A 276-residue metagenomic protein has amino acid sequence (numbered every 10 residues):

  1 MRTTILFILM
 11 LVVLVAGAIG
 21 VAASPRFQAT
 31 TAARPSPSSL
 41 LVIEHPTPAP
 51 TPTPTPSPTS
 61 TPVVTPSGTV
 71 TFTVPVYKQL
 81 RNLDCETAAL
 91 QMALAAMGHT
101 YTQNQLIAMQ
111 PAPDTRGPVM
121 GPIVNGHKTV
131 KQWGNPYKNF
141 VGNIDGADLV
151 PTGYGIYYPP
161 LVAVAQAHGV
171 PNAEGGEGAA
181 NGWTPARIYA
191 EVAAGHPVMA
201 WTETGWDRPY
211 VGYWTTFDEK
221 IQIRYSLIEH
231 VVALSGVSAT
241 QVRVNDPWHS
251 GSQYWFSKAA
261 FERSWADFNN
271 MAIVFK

Functional and structural regions predicted by a protein language model:
M1-T4: Positively charged n-region of N-terminal signal peptides that target proteins for export
F7, L11, V15-A163, T204-W206 (+3 more regions): Active-site-adjacent structural segments surrounding the nucleophilic cysteine of cysteine proteases and isopeptidases
D84-E86, A173-G176, P197-T202, A233 (+2 more regions): Structural recognition of the beta-strand scaffold that forms the well-ordered cores of secreted hydrolase catalytic
T100-A108, N172-G182: Surface-exposed patches in mature extracellular/periplasmic domains of secreted proteins
I156-E174, A200: A structural motif
V162, A186-Y189, E262: Short amphipathic alpha-helical segments and helix-helix/interface helices
Q166-G169, A193, G212-S226, V231-K276: Noncatalytic regulatory segments and standalone regulatory/sensor domains
A180-D207: ...with weaker cross-activation on analogous glycine-rich loops/strands in unrelated enzymes
